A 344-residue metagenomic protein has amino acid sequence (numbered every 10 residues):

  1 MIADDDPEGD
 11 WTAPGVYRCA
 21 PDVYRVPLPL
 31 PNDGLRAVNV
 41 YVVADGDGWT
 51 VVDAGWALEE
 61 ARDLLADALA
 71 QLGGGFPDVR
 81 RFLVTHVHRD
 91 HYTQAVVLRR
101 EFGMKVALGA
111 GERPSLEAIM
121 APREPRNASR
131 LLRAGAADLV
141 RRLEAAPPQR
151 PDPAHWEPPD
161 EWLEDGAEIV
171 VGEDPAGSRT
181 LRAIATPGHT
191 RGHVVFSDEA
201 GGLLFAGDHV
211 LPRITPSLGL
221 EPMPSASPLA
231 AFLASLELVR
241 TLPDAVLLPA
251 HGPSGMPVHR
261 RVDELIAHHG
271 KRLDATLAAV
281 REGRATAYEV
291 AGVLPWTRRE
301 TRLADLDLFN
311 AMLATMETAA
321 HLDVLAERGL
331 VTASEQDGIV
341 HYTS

Functional and structural regions predicted by a protein language model:
M1-D5, G9-D10, A278-S344: C-terminal regulatory/interaction regions
P14-D78, F196-P212: Conserved beta-strand hairpin/beta-sheet module of binuclear metal-dependent hydrolase folds, prominently
W49-T50, W56-E59, E144-E161, E168-D274: Metallo-beta-lactamase
A57-R62, A70-P175, G202: Active-site HxH/HxHxD metal-binding segment of metal-dependent hydrolases
L65, F232, T318: Aromatic/hydrophobic pocket-lining residues that form the small-molecule binding cavity in soluble enzyme cores
T85-H91, G109, P187-H189, H193 (+2 more regions): Histidine-centered divalent metal-coordination motifs
M104, H269, L273-L277, T315: Short, leucine-enriched amphipathic alpha-helices that occur as contiguous helical runs
